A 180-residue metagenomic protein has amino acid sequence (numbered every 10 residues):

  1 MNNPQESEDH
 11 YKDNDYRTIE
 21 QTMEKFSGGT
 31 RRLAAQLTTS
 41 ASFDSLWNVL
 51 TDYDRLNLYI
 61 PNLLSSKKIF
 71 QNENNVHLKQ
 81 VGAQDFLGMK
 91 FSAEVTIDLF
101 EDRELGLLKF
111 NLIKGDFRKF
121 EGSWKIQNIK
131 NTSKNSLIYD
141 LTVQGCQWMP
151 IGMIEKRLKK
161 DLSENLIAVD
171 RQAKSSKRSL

Functional and structural regions predicted by a protein language model:
M1-N75: Hydrophobic ligand-binding cavity/cleft-lining segments
F26, N57, K67-K114, A168-S176: Glycine-rich portal/gate segments that line the openings of hydrophobic small-molecule binding cavities
R31-L33, Q80, F91-I97, G106 (+2 more regions): One face of beta-strands
A34-L37, S66-K67, A93-E101, E121-N128: Hydrophobic/aromatic beta-strand elements that line small-molecule binding cavities or substrate pockets in beta-rich
T38-S42, V81-D85, F100-D102, I113 (+2 more regions): Solvent-exposed residues in well-ordered beta-strands and their adjoining turns, especially edge/terminal strands
F43, K174-L180: Generic C-terminal helix-cap and adjacent flexible tail
S45-L50, L56, L99, L137-Y139 (+1 more regions): Hydrophobic pocket/interface hotspot
N111-K160: Beta-strand/loop substructures that line and gate deep hydrophobic ligand-binding cavities in soluble
